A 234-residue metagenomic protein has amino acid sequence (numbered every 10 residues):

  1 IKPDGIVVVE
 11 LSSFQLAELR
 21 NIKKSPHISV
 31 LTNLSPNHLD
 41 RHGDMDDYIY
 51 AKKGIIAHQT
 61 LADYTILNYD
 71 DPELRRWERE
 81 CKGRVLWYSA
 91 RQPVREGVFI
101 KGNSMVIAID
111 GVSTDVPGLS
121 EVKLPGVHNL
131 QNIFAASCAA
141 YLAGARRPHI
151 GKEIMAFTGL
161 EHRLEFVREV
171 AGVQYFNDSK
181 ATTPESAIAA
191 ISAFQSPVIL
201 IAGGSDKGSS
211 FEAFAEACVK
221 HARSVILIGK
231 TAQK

Functional and structural regions predicted by a protein language model:
I1, G5, T231-K234: Short, intrinsically disordered, charge-balanced linker/junction segments flanking boundaries in proteins
K2-I6, K24-H27, L61-A62, C81-G83 (+5 more regions): Short coil/turn connectors at secondary-structure junctions
K2-Y88, F99-K101, V106, P117-L124: Flexible active-site lid/hinge loop adjacent to a nucleotide/diphosphate and Mg2+-phosphate binding pocket
T65-Y69, I201-A202, H221-K230: Short internal beta-strands
Y69-E73, A90-P93, K230-Q233: Short, polar loop motifs at secondary-structure junctions
K82-I100, G151-M155, E165, L227-I228: Beta-strand->loop->alpha-helix junctions that form or flank phosphate-binding loops in nucleotide-handling enzymes
V106-S113, S179: Secondary-structure transition/turn motif
P117-R223: Nucleotide phosphate-binding/pyrophosphate-handling subdomain across enzymes that bind or process nucleotide phosphates
